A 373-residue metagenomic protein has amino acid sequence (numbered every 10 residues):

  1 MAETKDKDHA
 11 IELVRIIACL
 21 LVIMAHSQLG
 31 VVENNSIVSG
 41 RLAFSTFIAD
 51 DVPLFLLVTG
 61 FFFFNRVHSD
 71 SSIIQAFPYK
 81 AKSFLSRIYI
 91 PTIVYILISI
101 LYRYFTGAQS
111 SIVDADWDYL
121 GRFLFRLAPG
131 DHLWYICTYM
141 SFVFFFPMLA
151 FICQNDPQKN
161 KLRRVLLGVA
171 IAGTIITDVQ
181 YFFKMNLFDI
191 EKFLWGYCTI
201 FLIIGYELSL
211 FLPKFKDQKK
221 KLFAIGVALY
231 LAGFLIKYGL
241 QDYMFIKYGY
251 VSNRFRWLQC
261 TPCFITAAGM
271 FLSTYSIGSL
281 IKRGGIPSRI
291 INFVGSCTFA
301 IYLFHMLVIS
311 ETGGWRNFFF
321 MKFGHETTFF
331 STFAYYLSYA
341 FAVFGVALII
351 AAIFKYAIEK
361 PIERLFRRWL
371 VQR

Functional and structural regions predicted by a protein language model:
T4-D8, S69-K82, A150-L162, L210-L222 (+1 more regions): Membrane-interface helix-boundary motifs at transmembrane edges
H9-H68, I88-I96: Functionally critical transmembrane alpha-helices in membrane proteins and complexes, commonly lining
Q28-N35, F105, T177-N186, I236-Y250 (+1 more regions): Juxtamembrane "helix-exit" motif on the non-cytosolic side of transmembrane helices
R41-V52, F123-T138, Q180-F201, K237-G269 (+1 more regions): Interfacial loop-to-helix transition and helix-capping segments at the boundaries of transmembrane helices
S45-L54, R66-D131, F142, I225 (+2 more regions): Transmembrane alpha-helical segments and their boundary/interface "anchor" motifs in multi-pass integral membrane
F55, S99-P213, F354: Hydrophobic alpha-helical segments with transmembrane-like composition
F215-A300, L307-S310, W315-R316, E326 (+2 more regions): Alpha-helical transmembrane segments and terminal signal-anchor/GPI-anchor hydrophobic tails, characterized by long
N317-H325, Y356-R373: Membrane-proximal cytoplasmic C-terminal regulatory module of class A 7TM GPCRs
